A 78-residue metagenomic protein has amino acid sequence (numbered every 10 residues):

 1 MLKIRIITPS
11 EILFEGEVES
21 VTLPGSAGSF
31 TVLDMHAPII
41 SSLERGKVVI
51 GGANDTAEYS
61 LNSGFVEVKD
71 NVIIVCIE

Functional and structural regions predicted by a protein language model:
L2-E78: Compact, glycine-rich, soluble single-domain proteins
